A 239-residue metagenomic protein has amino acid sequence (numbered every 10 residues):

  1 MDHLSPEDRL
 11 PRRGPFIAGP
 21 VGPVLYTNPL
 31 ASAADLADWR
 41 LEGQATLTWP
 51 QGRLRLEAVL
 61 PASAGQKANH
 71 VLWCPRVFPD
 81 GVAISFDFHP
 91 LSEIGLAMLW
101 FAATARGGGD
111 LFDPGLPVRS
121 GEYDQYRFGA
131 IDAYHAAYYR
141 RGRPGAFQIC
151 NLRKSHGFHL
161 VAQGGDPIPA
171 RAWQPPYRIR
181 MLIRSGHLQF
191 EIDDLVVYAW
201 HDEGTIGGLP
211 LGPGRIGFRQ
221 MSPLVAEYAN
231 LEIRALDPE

Functional and structural regions predicted by a protein language model:
D2-E239: Extracellular glycan-recognition regions
